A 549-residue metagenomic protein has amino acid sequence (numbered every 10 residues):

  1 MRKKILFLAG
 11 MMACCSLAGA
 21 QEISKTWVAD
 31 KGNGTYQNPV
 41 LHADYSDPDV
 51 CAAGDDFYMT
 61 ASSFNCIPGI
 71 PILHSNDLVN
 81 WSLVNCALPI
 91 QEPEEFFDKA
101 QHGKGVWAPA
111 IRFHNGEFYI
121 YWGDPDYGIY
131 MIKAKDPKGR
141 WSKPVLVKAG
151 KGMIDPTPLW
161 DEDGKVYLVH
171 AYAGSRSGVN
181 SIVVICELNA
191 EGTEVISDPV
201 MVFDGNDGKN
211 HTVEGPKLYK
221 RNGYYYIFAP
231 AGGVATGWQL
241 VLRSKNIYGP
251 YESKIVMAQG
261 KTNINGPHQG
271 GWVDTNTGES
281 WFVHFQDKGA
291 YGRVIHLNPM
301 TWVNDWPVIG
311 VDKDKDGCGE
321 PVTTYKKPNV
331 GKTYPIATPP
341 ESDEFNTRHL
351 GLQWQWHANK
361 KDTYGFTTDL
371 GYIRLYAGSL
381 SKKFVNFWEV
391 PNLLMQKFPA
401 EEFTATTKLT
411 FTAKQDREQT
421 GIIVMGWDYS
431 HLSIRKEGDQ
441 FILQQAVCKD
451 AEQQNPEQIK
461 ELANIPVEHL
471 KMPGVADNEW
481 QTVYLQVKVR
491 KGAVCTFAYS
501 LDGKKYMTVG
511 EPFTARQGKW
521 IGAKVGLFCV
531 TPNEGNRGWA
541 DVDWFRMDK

Functional and structural regions predicted by a protein language model:
M1-E22: Bacterial Sec-dependent N-terminal signal peptides
A20-K549: Carbohydrate-active catalytic/glycan-binding domains of CAZyme proteins, especially the secreted or lumenal ectodomains
